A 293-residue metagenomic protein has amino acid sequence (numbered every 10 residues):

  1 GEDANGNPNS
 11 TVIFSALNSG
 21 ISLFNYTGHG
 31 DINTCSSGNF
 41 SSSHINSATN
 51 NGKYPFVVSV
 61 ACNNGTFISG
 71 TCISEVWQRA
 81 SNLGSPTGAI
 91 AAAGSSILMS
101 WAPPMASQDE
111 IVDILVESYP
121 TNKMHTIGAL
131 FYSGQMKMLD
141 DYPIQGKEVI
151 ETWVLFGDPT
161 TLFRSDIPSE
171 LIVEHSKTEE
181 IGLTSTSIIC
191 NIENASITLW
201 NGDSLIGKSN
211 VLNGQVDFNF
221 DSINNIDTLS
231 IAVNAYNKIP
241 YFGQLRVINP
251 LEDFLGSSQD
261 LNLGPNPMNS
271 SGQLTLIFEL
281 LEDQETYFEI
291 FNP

Functional and structural regions predicted by a protein language model:
G1-Q244: Cysteine-dependent hydrolase recognition
N201, L255-P293: C-terminal outer-membrane/trafficking sorting elements
L245-P250: Short beta-strand edge segments in extracellular beta-sheet folds
